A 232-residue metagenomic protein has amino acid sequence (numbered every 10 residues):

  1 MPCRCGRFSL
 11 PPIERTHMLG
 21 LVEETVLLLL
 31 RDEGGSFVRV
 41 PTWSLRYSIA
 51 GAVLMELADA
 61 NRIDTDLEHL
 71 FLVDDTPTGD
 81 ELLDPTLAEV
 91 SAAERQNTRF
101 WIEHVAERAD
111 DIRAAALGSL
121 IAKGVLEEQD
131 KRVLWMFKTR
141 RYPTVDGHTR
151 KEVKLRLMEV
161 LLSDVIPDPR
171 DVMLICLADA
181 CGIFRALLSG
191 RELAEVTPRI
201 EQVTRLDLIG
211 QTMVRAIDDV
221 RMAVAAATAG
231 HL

Functional and structural regions predicted by a protein language model:
C3-C5: Cysteine-centered motifs
F8-E107, M222-L232: Short, amphipathic alpha-helical interface elements at domain boundaries that mediate macromolecular binding
E14-V22, L134-H148: An acidic intrinsically disordered interaction segment
I63, V125-L126: Short hydrophobic beta-strand motif reused across regulatory alpha/beta modules
L67-F71, D130-W135: Short, Lys/Arg-rich nucleic-acid/phosphate-binding segment
D75-R108, I112, A122, K138-V172: Short, amphipathic alpha-helical interaction segments positioned at domain boundaries
D110, A115-G118, K123-V125, R185: Structured, non-catalytic alpha/beta "coupling" segments that mediate domain-domain communication and provide generic
R141-L232: Glycine-rich, aromatic-bearing surface loops/beta-hairpins
